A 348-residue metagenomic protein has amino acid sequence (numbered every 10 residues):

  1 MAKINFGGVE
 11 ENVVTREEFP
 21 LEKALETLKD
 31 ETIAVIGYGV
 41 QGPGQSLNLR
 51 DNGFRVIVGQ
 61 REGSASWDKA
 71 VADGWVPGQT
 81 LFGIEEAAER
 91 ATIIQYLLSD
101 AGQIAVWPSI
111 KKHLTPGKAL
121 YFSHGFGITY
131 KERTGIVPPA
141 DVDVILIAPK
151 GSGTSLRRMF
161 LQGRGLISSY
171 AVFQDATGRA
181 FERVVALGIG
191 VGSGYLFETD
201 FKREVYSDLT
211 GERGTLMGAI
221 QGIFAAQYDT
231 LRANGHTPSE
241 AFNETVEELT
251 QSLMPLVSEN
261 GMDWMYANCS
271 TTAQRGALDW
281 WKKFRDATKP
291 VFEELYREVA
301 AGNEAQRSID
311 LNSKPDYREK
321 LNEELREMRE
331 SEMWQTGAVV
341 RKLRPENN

Functional and structural regions predicted by a protein language model:
M1-T32, R61, V172, G192-T199: Glycine/serine-rich phosphate-binding loop and adjoining beta1-alpha1 elements at the start of nucleotide-handling
A2-F6, E11-E17, A233-N348: NAD(P)-dependent Rossmann-like dehydrogenase/reductase catalytic/cofactor-binding core
E31-L49: Glycine-rich adenosine-cofactor-binding loop
G44, R50-W75: NAD(P)-binding Rossmann-fold cofactor-contacting core
R61-E62, D73-T129, V137-S152: Rossmann-like NAD(P)-binding element
Y121-R213: Rossmann-fold dinucleotide-binding core
G178-A233, S239-V257: Active-site-proximal catalytic alpha-helix in oxidoreductases
